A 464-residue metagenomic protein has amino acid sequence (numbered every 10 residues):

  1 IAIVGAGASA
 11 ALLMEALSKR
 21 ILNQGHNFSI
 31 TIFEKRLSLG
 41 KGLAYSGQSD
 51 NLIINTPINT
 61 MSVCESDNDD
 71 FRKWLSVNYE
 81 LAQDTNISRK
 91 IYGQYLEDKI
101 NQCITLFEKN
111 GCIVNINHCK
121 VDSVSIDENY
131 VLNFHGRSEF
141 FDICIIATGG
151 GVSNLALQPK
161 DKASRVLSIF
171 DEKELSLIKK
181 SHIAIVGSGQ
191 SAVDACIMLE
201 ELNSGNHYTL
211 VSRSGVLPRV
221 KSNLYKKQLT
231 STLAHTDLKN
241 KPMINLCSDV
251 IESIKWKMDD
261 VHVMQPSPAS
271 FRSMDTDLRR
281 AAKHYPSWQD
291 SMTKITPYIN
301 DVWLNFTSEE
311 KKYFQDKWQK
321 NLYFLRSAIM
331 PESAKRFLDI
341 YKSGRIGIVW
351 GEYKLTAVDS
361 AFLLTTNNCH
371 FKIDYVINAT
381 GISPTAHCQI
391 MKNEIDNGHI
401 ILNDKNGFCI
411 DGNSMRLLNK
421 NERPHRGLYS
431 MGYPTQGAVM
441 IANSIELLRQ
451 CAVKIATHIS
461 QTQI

Functional and structural regions predicted by a protein language model:
I1-L37, L43, G47, Y79-Q463: Flavin (primarily FAD) cofactor-binding/catalytic cores of flavoenzymes
L43-S88: Active-site-adjacent segment of FAD-dependent monooxygenases/related oxidoreductases
